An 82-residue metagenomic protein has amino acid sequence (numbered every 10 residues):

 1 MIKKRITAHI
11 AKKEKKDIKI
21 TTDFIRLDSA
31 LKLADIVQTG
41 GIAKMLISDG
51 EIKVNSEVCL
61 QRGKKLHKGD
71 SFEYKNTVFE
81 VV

Functional and structural regions predicted by a protein language model:
M1-A34, V58-V82: Ferredoxin-like alpha/beta domains used as RNA- or RNAP-binding modules
D23, M45, I52: Residues that recognize and position ribonucleotide moieties
L33-L46: Short beta-strand/loop turn elements enriched in aromatics
D49-E57: Short, structured beta-strand/loop micro-motifs enriched in basic residues and often containing a Trp
